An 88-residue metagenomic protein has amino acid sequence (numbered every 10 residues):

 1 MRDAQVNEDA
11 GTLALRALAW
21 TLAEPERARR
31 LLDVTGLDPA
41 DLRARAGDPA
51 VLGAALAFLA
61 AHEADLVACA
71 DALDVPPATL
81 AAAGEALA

Functional and structural regions predicted by a protein language model:
M1-A88: Metal- and O2-centered redox machinery and metal/ROS homeostasis
